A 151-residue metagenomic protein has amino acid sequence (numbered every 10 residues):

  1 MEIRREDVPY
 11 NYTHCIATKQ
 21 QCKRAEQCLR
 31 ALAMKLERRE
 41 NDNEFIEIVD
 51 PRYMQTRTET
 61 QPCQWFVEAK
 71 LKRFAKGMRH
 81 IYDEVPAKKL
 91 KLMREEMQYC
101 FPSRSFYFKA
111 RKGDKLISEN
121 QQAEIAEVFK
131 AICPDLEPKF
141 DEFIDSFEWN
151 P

Functional and structural regions predicted by a protein language model:
M1-E84, K91-L92, Q98, E119-D141 (+1 more regions): Cysteine-centered metal-binding/redox modules
K89-M93, R104-S105: Post-signal peptide bioactive segments of small secreted peptide precursors
P102-S118: Recognition helix of helix-turn-helix/homeodomain-like DNA-binding domains that insert into the DNA major groove
